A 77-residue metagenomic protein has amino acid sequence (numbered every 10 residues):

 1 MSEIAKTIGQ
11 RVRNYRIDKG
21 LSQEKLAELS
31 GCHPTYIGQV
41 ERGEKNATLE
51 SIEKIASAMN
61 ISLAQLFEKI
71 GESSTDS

Functional and structural regions predicted by a protein language model:
Q10-K25: Short basic helix-loop element that most often maps to the first helix and adjoining turn of HTH DNA-binding modules
R13, I17, G31, R42 (+1 more regions): Residue-level detection of the helix-turn-helix DNA-binding "recognition helix"
I17, E28, S57: Alpha-helical residues within the helix-turn-helix
L21-Q39: Short alpha-helical DNA-recognition segment
P34-R42, E50-E53, E68: Base-recognition residues in the alpha-helical recognition helix of bacterial helix-turn-helix
S51-Q65: DNA major-groove recognition helix of helix-turn-helix/homeodomain DNA-binding modules
Q65-S77: Short, charged recognition helix plus adjacent turn of helix-turn-helix-like nucleic-acid-binding domains
